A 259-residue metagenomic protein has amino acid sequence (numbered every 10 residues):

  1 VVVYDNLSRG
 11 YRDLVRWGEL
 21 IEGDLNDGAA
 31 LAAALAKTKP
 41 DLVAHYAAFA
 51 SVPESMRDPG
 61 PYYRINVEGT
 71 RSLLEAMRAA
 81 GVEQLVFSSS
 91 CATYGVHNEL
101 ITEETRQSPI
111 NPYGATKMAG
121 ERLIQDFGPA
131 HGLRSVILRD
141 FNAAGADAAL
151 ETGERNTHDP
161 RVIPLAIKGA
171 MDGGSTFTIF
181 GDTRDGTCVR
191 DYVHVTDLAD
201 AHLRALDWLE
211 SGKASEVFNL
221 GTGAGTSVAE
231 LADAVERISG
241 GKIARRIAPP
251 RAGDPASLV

Functional and structural regions predicted by a protein language model:
V1-A146: N-terminal Rossmann-like NAD(P)+-binding domain of SDR-like oxidoreductases, especially those catalyzing
R12, F141-V162, T176-R190: Short, flexible, glycine-rich and Lys/Arg-enriched loop motifs at helix boundaries that contact anionic partners
G23, L35, Y62, E154-H158 (+4 more regions): Pocket-edge positions in alpha/beta enzyme catalytic cores
G28, A32, I163, V195-L203: Short, amphipathic alpha-helical "lid/cap" segments that border enzyme active or binding sites
Y63, I110-M118, T152, N156-P164 (+2 more regions): Short-chain dehydrogenase/reductase
Y94-G95, D147, G173, K242: A short secondary-structure junction motif
K168-V259: C-terminal substrate-binding subdomain of Rossmann-fold SDR/epimerase-dehydratase oxidoreductases
